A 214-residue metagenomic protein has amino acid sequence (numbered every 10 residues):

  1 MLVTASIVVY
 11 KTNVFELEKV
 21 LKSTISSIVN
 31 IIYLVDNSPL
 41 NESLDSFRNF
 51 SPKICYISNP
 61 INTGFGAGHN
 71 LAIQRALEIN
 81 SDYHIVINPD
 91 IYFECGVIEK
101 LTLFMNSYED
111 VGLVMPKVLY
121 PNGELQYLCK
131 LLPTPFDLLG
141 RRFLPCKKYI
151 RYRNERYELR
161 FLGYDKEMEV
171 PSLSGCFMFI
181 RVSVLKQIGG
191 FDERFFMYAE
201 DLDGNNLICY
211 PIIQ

Functional and structural regions predicted by a protein language model:
L2-I7, T24, I31-V35: Hydrophobic targeting segments
T12-S26: Short, well-formed alpha-helical segments that are part of the catalytic scaffolds of diverse glycosyltransferases
D36-L44, I61: A conserved acidic beta->alpha catalytic loop
N59-I79: Glycine-rich, basic loop-to-helix element that forms the pyrophosphate-binding segment of sugar-nucleotide handling
S81-Y92: Short beta-strand-to-loop acidic/aromatic patch adjacent to the donor-nucleotide binding site
Y92-L128: Conserved donor NDP-sugar-binding/catalytic core segment of glycosyltransferases
P133-V170: Short, flexible, basic/aromatic active-site loop/helix in glycosyltransferases
G163-D165, P171-Q214: A short, conserved alpha-helix in the catalytic core of glycosyltransferases
